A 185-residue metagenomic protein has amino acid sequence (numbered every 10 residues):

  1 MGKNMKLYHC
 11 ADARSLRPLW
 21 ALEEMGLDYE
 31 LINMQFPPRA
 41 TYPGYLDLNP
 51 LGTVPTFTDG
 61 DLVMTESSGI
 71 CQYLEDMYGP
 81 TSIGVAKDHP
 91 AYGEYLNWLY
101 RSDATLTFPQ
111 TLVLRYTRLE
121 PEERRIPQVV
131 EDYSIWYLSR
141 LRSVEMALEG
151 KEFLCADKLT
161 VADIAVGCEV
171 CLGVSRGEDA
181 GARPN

Functional and structural regions predicted by a protein language model:
M1-Q128: GST-like domain detector, emphasizing the conserved glutathione-binding G-site in the N-terminal thioredoxin-like
S102-N185: GST-like fold's C-terminal all-alpha helical module
